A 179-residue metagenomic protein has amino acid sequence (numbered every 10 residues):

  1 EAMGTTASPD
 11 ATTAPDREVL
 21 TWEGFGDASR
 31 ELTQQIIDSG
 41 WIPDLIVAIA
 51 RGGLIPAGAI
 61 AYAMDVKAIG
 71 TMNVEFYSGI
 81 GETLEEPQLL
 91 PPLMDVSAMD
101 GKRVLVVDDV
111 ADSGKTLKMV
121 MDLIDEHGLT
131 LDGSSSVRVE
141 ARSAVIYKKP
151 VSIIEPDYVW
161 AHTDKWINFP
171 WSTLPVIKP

Functional and structural regions predicted by a protein language model:
E1-P179: PRPP-associated nucleotide enzymes
